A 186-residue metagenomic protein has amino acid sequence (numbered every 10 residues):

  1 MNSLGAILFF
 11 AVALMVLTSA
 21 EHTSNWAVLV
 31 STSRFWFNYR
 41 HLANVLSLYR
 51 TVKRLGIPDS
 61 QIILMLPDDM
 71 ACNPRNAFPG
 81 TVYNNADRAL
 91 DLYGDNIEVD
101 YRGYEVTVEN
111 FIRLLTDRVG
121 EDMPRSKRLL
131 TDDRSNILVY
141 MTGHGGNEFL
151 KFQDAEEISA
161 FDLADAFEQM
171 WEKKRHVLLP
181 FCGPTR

Functional and structural regions predicted by a protein language model:
N2-R134: Boundary/activation segment at the start of structured domains
W26, N136-L138, L179: Structural motif
V30-R34, M65-M70, Y140-G145, Q153-A155 (+1 more regions): Active-site-proximal beta-strand/loop segments in catalytic clefts of secreted hydrolases
D122-S126, G145-R186: Cysteine protease catalytic core and zymogen-processing segment of caspase-like enzymes
R128-N147: Anion-binding catalytic surfaces of enzymes that hydrolyze or transfer phosphate/sulfate esters
